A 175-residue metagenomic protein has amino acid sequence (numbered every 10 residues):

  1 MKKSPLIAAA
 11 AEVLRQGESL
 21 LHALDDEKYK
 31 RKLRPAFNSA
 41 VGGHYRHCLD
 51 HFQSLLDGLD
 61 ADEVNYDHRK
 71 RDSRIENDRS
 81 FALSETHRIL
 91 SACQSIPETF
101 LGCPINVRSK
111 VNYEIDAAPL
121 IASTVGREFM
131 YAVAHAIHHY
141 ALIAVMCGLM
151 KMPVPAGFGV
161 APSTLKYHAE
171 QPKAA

Functional and structural regions predicted by a protein language model:
M1-A8, R31-G43: A short N-terminal beta->alpha junction/helix N-cap motif
M1-H22: N-terminal capping/interface segment
M1-K2, D50-S95, G102-A117, M152-A175: Short, helix-capping/interhelical loops that line the mouth of catalytic, cofactor-, or ligand-binding pockets
A10-G17, V41-L55, R79-C93, A132-I143: Alpha-helical transition-metal enzyme core signature, strongest for iron centers
Q16-A40, L56-R74, D116-A122: Helix-loop segments that flank and shape redox-cofactor active sites
I121-A134: Individual transmembrane alpha-helices with interfacial aromatic-anchor signatures
Y140-F158: Short conserved catalytic/interaction loops centered on acidic-Pro-aromatic/His motifs
